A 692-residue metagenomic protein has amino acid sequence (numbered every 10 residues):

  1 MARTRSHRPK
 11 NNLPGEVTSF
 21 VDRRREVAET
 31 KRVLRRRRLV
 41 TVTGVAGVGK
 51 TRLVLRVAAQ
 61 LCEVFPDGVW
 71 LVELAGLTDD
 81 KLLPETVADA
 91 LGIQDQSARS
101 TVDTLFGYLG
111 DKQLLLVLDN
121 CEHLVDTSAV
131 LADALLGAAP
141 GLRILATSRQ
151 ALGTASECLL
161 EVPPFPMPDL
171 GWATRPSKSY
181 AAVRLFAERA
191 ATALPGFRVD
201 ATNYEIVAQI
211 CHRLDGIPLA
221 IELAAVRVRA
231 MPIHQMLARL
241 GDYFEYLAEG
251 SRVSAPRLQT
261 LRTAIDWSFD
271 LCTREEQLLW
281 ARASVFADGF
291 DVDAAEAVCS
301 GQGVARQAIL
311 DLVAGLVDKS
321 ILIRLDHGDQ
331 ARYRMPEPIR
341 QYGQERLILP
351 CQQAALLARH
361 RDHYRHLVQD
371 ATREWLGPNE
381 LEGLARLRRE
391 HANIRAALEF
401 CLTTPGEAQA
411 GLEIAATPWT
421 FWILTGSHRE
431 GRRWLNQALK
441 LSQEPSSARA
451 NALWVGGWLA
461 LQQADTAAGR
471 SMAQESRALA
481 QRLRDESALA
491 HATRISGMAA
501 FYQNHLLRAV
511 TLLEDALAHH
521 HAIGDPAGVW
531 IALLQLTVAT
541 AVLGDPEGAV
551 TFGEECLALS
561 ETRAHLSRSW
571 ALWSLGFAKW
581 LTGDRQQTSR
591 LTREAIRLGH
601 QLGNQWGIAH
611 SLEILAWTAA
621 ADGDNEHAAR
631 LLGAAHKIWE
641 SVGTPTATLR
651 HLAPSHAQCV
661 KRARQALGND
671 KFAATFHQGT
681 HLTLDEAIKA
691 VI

Functional and structural regions predicted by a protein language model:
M1-K440, W606, L612-I614, T618-R630 (+3 more regions): Aliphatic-rich helical/repeat scaffold segments used for oligomerization and domain docking
I394-A397, G431, L435-A438, G469 (+6 more regions): Tetratricopeptide repeat
T404-P405, S442-P445, A478-E486, A518-P526 (+5 more regions): Short coil/turn linkers that connect adjacent helices within long alpha-helical scaffolds, especially alpha-solenoid
L412-G426, A448-T466, A488-H505, A516 (+5 more regions): Tandem amphipathic alpha-helical repeat scaffolds
N436-S442, S446-A452: Amphipathic, charged alpha-helical scaffolds that flank and support histidine-based chemistry in signaling
S471, L479-R484, A492-I495, A499: Right-handed parallel beta-helix
S567, W573, A578-I692: Alpha-helical protein-protein interaction modules
